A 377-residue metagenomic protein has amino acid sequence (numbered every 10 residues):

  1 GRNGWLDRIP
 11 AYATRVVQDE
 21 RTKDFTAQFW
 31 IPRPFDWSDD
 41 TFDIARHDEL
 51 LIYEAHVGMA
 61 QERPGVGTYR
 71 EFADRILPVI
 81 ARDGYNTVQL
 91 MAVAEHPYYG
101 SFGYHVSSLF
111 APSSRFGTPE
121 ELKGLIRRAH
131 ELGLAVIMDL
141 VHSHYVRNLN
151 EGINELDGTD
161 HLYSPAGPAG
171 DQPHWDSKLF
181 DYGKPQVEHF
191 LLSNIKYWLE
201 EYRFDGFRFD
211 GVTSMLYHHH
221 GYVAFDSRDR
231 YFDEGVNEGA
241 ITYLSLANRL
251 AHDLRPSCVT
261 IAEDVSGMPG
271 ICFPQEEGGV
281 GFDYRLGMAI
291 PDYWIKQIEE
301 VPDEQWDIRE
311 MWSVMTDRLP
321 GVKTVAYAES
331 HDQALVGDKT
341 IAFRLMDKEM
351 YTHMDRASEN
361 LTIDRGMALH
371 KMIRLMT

Functional and structural regions predicted by a protein language model:
G1-R2, W198, T377: Generic low-polarity alpha-helical segments
G1-Y53, M59, P64: The feature marks proteins involved in alpha-glucan
W5, Y98-G100, H105-V106, P112 (+6 more regions): Glycine-rich, flexible loop/turn motifs
L6-I9, R63-G65, G100, H219 (+2 more regions): Short acidic, gly/pro-rich beta-turn/loop elements at beta-sheet edges and active-site/ligand-binding grooves
I9-D24, R63-I76, E131-H144, Y182-I195 (+2 more regions): Charged, low-complexity, helix/coiled-coil-prone segments
A11-E20, P97-Y99, G167-G170, D283-D292 (+1 more regions): A broad, low-specificity signal for short, low-complexity segments enriched in glycine/proline and polar/charged
V17, D40-I52, H56-V236: Substrate-binding/active-site clefts of carbohydrate-active enzymes
R203-D205, V223-T377: Conserved alpha/beta catalytic core and glycan-binding cleft of carbohydrate-active enzymes
